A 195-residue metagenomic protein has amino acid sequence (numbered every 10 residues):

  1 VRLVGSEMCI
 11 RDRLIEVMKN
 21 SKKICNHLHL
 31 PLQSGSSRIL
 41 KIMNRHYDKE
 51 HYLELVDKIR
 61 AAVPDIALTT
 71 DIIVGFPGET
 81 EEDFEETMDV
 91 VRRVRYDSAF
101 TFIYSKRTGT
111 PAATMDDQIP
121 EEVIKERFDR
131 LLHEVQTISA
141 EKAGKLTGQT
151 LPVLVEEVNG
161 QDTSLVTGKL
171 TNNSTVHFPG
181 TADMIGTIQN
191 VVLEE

Functional and structural regions predicted by a protein language model:
V1-G5, C9-I10: Single conserved hydrophobic/aromatic residue that forms the stacking wall/gate of nucleotide- or nucleobase-binding
R11-R13, L32-M43, V74-E81, D97-E122 (+3 more regions): Flexible glycine/acidic-rich beta-alpha junction loops that bind and position SAM and/or redox cofactors in anaerobic
R13-K23: Histidine/acidic residue-rich metal-binding segments in metalloenzymes
L14-I15, T87, P179: Short beta-alpha junctions and helix-cap segments that line functional grooves
M18-K19, T87, D116-I119: Short, hinge-like loop/turn segments at secondary-structure boundaries
K23-L32, E50-T110, R130-E141: Conserved C-terminal portion of the radical SAM core fold that forms the substrate/S-adenosylmethionine-binding
T114-E195: Terminal RNA-binding accessory module
